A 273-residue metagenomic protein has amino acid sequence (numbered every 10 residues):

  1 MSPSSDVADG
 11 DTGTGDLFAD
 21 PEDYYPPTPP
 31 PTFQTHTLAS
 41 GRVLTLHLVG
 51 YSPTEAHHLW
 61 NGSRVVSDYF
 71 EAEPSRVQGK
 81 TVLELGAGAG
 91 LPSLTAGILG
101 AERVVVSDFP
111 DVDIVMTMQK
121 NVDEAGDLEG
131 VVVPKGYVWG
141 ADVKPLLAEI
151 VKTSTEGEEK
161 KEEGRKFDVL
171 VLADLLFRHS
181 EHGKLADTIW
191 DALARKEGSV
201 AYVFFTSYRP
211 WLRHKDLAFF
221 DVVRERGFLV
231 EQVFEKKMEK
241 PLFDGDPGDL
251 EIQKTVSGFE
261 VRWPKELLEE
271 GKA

Functional and structural regions predicted by a protein language model:
M1-A273: S-adenosylmethionine-dependent methyltransferases
